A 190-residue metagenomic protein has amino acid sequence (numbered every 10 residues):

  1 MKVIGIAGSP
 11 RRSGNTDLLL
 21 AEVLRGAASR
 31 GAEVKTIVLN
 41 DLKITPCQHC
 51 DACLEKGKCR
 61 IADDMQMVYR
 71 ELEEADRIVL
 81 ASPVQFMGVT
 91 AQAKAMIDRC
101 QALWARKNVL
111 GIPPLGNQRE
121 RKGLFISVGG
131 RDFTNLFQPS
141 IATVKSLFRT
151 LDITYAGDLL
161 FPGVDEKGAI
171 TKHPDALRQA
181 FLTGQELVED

Functional and structural regions predicted by a protein language model:
M1, S29-R30, N135, A142-D190: Glycine-rich phosphate/pyrophosphate-binding loop and the adjoining helix
M1-A32: N-terminal beta1-alpha1 ligand-phosphate binding loop
A7, V38, L159-L160: Residue-level recognition of beta-strand->loop/alpha-helix junctions
P10-R11, D41, G130-R131: Short, glycine/serine-rich, charged loops/turns that create anion-binding and catalytic segments at active sites
A32-L42: A short beta-strand-loop structural module common to alpha/beta enzyme folds
L42-L72, K167: Cysteine-cluster motifs in flexible loop/terminal segments that predominantly coordinate metals
R60-K145, R149: Helix-loop-strand module that forms the ligand-binding subsite of alpha/beta enzymes
